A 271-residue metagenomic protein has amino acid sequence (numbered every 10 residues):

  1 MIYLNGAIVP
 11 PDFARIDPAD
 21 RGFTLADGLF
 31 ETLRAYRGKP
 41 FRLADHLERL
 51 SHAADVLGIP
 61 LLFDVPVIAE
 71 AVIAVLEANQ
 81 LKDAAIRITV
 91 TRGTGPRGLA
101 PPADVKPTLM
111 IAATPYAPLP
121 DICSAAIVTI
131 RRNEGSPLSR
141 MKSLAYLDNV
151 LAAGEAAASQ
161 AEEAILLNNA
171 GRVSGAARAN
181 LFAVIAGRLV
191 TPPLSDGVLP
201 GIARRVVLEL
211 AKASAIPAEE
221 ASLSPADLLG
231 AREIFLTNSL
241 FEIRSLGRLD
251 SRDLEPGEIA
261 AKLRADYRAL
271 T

Functional and structural regions predicted by a protein language model:
M1-I165, N169-R172, S195, L199 (+1 more regions): Conserved alpha/beta cores of soluble small-molecule-handling proteins
R172-L194, P200: Glycine- and Gly-Pro-enriched alpha-helical subdomains that act as flexible, kink-prone "lid/hinge" or packing modules
A203-R204: Secondary-structure junction motif
